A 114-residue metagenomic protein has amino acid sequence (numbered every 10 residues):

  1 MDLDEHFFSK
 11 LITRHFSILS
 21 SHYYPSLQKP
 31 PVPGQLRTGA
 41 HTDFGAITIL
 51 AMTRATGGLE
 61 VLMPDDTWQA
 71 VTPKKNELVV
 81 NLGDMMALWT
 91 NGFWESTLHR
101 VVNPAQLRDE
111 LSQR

Functional and structural regions predicted by a protein language model:
M1-I49, R54-G58: Non-heme Fe(II) oxygenase catalytic core, chiefly the N-lobe of the double-stranded beta-helix
Q35, A51-R114: Catalytic core of Fe(II)/2-oxoglutarate
